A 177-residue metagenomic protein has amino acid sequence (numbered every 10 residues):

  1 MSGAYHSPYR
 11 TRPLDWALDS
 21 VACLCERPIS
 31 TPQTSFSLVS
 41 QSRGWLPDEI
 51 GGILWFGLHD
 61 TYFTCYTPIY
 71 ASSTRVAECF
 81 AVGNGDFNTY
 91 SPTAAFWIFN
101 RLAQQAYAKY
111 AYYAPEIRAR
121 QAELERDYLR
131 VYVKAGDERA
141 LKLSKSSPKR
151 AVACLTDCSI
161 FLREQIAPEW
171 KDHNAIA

Functional and structural regions predicted by a protein language model:
M1-A177: C-terminus-biased signal that marks the final domain/tail of proteins
